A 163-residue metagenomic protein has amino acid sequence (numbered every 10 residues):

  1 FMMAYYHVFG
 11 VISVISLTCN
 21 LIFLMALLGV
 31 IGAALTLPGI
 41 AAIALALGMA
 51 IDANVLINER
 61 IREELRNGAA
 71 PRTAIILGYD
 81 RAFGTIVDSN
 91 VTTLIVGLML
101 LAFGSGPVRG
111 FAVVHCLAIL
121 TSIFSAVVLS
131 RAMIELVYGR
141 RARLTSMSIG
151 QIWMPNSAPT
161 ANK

Functional and structural regions predicted by a protein language model:
F1-A4, L17-L21, I40-N54, L98 (+1 more regions): Hydrophobic transmembrane alpha-helices
F1-T36, A102-G106: Interfacial segments of transmembrane alpha-helices in multi-pass membrane proteins
A4-Y6, P38, N58, S89 (+2 more regions): Generic beta-strand/beta-sheet core signal
F9-I12, L37-I43, V113, I119: Hydrophobic alpha-helical transmembrane segments
V11-S13, M49-N54, V87-N90: Short helix-coil transition sites and intra-membrane helix breaks within transmembrane domains of multi-pass
C19, A26, E63-K163: Hydrophobic alpha-helical transmembrane segments of membrane transport and translocation systems, primarily multi-pass
L37-P38, G48-M49, G78, D88: Conserved catalytic network of the ASCE P-loop NTPase/AAA+ motor domain
I51-N54, N58-I61, R131: Membrane-embedded alpha-helices of multi-pass transport/permease systems
